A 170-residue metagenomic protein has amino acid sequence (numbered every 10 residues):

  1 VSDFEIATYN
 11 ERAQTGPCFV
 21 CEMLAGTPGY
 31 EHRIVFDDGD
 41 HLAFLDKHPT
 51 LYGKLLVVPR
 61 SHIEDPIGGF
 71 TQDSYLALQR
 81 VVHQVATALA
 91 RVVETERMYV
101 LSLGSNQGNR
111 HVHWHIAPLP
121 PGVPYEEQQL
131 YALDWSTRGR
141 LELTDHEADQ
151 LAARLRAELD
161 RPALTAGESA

Functional and structural regions predicted by a protein language model:
V1-A170: HIT superfamily nucleotide-processing domains
